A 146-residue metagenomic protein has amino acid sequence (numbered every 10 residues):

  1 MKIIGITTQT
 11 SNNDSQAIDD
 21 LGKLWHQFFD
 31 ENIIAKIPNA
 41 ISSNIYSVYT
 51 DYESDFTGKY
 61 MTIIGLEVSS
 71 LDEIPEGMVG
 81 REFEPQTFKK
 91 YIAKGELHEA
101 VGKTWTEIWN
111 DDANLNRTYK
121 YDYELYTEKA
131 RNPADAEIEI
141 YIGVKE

Functional and structural regions predicted by a protein language model:
M1-E146: A solvent-exposed interaction/effector surface
